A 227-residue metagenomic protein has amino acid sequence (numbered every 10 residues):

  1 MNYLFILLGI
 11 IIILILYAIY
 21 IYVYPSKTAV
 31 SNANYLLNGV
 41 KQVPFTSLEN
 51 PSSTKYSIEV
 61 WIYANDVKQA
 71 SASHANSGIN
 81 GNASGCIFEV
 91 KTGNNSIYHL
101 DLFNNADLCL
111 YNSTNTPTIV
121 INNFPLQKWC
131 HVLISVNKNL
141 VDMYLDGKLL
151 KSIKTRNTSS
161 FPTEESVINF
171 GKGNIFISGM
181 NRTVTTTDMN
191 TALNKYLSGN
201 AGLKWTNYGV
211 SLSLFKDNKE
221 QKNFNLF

Functional and structural regions predicted by a protein language model:
M1-F227: Extracellular glycan-associated modules
